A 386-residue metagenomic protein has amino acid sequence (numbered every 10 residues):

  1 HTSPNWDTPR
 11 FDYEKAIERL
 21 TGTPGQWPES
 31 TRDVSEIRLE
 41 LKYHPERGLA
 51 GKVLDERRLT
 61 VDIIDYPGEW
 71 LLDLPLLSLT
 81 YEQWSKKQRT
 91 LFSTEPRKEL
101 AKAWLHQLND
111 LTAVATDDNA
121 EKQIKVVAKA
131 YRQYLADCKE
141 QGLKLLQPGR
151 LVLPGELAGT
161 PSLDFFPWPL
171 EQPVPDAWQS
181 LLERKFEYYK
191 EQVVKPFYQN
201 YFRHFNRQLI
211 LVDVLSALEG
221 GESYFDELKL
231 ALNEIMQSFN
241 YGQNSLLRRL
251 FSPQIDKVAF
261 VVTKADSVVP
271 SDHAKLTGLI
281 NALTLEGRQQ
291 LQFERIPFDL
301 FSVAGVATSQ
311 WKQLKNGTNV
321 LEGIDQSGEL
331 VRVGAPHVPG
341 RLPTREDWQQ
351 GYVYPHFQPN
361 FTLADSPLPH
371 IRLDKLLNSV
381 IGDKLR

Functional and structural regions predicted by a protein language model:
H1-P253, V269, G287-R288, A304-T308 (+1 more regions): Switch- and interface-adjacent substructures of P-loop NTPase systems
L76-Y81, F225, A274-I280, K315-V320: Short secondary-structure boundary/capping segments
N206-Q208, D256-A259, F298-D299: Hydrophobic beta-strand segments of well-ordered beta-sheets in folded domains
S245-R249, V261, H273, L291-Q292: C-terminal-of-GTPase-core extension/linker across diverse P-loop GTPases
V261-V268, F301-K312: Short, conserved secondary-structure transition motifs
S267-Q292: GTPase G-domain guanine-specificity segment
R288-Q292, P297-S302: Conserved ATP-driven motor cores of ASCE-family P-loop NTPases powering translocation/secretion/packaging/pilus
R295-F298, Q310-L330: Long, charge-rich C-terminal accessory regions
